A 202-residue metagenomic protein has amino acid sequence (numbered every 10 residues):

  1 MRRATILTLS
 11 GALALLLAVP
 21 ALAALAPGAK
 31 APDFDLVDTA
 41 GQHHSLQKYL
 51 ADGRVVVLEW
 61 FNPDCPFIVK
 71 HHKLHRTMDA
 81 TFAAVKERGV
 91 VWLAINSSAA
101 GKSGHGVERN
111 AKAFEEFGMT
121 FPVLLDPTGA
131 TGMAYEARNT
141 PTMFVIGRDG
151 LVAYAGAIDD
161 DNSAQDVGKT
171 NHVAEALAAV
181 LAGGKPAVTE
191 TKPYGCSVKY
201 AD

Functional and structural regions predicted by a protein language model:
M1-A4: Positively charged n-region of N-terminal signal peptides that target proteins for export
T8-A21: Bacterial N-terminal signal peptides
L22-Q47: N-terminal "domain-start" segment that seeds a small globular fold
P32, M119-P122, A137-F144: Structural micro-motif
Q47-V69, L177: Short active-site neighborhood of thiol/selenol oxidoreductases, capturing the structured segment around
N62-H75, M143, C196-K199: Short, thiol/selenol-centered motifs that function as redox-active sites or metal-ligating centers
V69-E116, L125-A134: Structural microenvironment flanking redox-active thiols in thiol-disulfide oxidoreductases
V145-D202: Thiol-/selenol-based redox modules, centered on thioredoxin-like and closely related oxidoreductase domains
